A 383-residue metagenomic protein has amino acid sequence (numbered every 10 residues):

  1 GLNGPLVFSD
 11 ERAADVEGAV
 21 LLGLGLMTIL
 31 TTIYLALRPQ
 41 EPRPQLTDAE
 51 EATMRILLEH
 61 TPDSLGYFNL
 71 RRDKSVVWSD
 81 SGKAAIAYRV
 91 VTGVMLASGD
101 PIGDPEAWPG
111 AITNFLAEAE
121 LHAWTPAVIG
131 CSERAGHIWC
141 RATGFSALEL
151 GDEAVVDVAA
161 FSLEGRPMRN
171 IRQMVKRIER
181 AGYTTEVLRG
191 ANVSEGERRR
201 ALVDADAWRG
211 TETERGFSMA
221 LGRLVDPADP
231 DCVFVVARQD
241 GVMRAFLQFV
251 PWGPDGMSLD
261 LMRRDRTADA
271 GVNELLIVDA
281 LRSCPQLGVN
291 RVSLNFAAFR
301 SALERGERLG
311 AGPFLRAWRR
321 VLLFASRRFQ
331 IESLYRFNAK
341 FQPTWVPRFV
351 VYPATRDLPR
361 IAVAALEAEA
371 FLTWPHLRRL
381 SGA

Functional and structural regions predicted by a protein language model:
G1-E50: Hydrophobic helices that insert into or interface with lipid environments
I33-L96, D100, A123-L148, E153 (+2 more regions): A conserved beta-strand-loop-helix scaffold within acyl/acetyltransferase catalytic domains
I102-A107: Short, glycine-rich nucleotide/cofactor-binding loops
R319-L323: Short beta-alpha connecting loops at secondary-structure transitions that line or flank enzyme active sites
